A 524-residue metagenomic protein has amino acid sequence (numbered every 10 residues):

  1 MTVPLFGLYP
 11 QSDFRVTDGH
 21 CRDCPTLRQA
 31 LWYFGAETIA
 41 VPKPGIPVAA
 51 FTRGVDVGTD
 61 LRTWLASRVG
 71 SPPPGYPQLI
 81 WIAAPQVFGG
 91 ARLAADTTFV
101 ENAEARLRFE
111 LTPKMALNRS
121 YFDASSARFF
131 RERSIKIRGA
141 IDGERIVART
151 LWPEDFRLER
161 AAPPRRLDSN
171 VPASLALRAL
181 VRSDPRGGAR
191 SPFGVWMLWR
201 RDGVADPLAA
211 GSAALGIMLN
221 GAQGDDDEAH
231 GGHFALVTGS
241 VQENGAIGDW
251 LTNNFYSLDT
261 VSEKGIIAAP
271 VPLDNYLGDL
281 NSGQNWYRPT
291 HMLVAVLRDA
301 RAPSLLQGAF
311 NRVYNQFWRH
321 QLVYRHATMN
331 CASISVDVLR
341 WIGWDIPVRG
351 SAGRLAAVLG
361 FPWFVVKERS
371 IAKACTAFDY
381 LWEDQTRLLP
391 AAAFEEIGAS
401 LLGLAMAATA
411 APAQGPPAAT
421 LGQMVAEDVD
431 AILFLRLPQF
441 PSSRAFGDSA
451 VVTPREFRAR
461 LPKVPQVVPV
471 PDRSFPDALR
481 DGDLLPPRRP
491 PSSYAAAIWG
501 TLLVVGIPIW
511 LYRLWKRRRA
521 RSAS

Functional and structural regions predicted by a protein language model:
M1, F6-G7, S12-R15, S262-N275 (+3 more regions): Hydrophobic, helix-prone linear segments
M1-P192, N315-R521: Activation targets extended, charge/polar-rich intrinsically disordered C-terminal tails
A189-R200, T290-G308: An acidic intrinsically disordered interaction segment
W199-T290, D430-T501: Glycine-rich catalytic cores of cysteine/serine-nucleophile enzymes that process amide/ester linkages in cell-envelope
D206-A213, A302-Y314: Active-site-adjacent bridging/hinge elements
G221-D226, T290-A300, F317-H326: Second-shell loop/turn segments in exported
V241-G245, P303, R340-V348: Secondary-structure boundary elements
